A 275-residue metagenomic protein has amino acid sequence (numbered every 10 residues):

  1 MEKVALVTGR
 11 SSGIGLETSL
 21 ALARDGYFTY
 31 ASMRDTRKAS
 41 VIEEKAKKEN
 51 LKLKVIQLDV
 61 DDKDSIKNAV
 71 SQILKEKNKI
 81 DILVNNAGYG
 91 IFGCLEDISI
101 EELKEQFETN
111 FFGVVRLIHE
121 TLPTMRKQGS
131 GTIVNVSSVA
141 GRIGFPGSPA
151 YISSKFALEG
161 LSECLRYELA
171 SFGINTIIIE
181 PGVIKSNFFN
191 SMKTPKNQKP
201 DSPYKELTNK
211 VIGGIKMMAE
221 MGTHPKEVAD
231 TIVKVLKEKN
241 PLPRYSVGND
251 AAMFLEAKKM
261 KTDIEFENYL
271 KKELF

Functional and structural regions predicted by a protein language model:
S11-G13: Conserved glycine-rich cofactor-binding loop
L58-N68, I100: The beta1-alpha1 cofactor-binding region of Rossmann-like NAD(H)/NADP(H)-dependent oxidoreductases
C94-L95, E102-K104: Substrate-binding pocket helix/loop in short-chain dehydrogenase/reductase
I118, S154-A157: Active-site helix of classical SDR
I118-H119, E163: A short, exposed helix-loop element centered on a Lys and neighboring polar residues
S138: Residue(s) in the substrate-gating loop at a strand-loop-helix junction that position the organic substrate next
A170-M218: C-terminal beta-strand-loop-alpha-helix "lid" module of Rossmann-like NAD(P)-dependent dehydrogenases
